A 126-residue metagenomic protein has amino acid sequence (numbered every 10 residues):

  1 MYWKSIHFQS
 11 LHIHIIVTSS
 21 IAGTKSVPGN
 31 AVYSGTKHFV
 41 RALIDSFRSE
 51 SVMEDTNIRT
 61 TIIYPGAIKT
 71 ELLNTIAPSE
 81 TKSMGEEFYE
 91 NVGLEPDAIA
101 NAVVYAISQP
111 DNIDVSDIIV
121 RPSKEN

Functional and structural regions predicted by a protein language model:
M1-L11: Amphipathic alpha-helical dimer-interface segment in Rossmann-like NAD(P)H-dependent oxidoreductases
S20: Residue(s) in the substrate-gating loop at a strand-loop-helix junction that position the organic substrate next
K25, S46-I58: Active-site-adjacent segment of SDR/Rossmann-fold oxidoreductases
K25-A31: Active-site loop immediately N-terminal to the catalytic Tyr-X3-Lys motif of short-chain dehydrogenase/reductase
T36: Active-site helix of classical SDR
F39, L43-S51, I63: Hydrophobic alpha-helix immediately C-terminal to the catalytic Tyr-X-X-X-Lys motif of short-chain
I62-I63, T81-N126: C-terminal helical subdomain
P65-T75: Short, flexible catalytic-loop segment of classical short-chain dehydrogenase/reductase
